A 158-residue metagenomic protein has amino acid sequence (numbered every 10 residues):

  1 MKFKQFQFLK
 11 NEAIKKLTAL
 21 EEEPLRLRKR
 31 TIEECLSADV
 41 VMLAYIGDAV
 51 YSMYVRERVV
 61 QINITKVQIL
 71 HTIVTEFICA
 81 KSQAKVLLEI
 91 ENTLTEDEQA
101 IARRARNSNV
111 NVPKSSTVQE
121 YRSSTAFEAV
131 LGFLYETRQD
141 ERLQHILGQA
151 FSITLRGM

Functional and structural regions predicted by a protein language model:
M1-M158: Double-stranded RNA-binding/processing signature
